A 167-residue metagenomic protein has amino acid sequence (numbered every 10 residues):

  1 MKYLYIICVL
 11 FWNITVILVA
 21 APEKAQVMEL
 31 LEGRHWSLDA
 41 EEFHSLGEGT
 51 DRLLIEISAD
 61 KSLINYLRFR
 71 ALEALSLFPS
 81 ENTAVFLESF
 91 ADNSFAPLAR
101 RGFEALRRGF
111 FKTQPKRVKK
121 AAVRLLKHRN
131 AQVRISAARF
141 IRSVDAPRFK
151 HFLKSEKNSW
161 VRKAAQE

Functional and structural regions predicted by a protein language model:
K2-A20: Classical Sec-dependent N-terminal signal peptides that target proteins to the secretory pathway
F11, R34-L38, K61: Short, flexible helical or helix-coil boundary motifs
A21-M28, G47-A59, S80-D92, K112-L126 (+1 more regions): Amphipathic alpha-helical scaffolding segments comprising HEAT/armadillo-like alpha-solenoid repeats
M28-E48, Y66-S80, S89, R100-T113 (+3 more regions): Structural detector for internal amphipathic alpha-helices that build alpha-solenoid repeat scaffolds
S62-I64, S94-P97, R129-N130, K157-W160: Short inter-helical turns and helix N-cap capping residues of alpha-solenoid HEAT/ARM repeat scaffolds
